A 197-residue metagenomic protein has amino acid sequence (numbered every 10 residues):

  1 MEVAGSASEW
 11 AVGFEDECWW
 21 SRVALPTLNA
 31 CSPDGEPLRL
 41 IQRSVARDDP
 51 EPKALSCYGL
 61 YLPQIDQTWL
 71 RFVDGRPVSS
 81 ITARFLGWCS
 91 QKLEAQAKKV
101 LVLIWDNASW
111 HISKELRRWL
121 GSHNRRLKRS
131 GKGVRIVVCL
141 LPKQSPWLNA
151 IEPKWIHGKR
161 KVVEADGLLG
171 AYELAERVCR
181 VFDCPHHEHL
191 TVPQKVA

Functional and structural regions predicted by a protein language model:
M1-W88: Extended, low-complexity cationic-aromatic segments
E9-W10, V134-R135, Q144, L148-A197: C-terminal anion-handling pockets and recognition modules
F14-D16, G59, L86, D106 (+3 more regions): Mobile genetic element proteins and their domesticated derivatives, centered on retroelements and DNA transposons
D16, K98-I112, L141-Q144, N149: Acidic/histidine-rich, metal-coordinating catalytic segments
V23-P26, S113-R117, I151: A short acidic (Asp/Glu
P37-D48, H123-P153, D166-G167: RNase H-like polynucleotidyl transferase catalytic core
I81-V102: Short, basic/hydrophobic alpha-helical segments
L116-N124: Conserved Walker B catalytic segment
